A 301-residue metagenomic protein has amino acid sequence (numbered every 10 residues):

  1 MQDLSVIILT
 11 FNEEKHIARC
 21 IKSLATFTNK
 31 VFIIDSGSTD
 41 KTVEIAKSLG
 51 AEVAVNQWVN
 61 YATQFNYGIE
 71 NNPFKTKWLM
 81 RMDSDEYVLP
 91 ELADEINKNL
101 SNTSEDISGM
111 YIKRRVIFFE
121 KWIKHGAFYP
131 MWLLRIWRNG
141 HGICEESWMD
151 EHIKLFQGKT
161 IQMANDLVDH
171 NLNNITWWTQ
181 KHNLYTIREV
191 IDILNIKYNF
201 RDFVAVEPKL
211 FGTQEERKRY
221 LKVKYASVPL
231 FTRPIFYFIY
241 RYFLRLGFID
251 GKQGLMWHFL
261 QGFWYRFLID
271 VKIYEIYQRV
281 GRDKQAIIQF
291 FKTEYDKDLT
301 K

Functional and structural regions predicted by a protein language model:
D3-S5: Cell-envelope/extracellular polymer assembly enzymes that use nucleotide-activated donors
I7-K30: Short, well-formed alpha-helical segments that are part of the catalytic scaffolds of diverse glycosyltransferases
A18, D40-L49, E91-L92: Acidic helix N-cap motif at the loop->helix transition within catalytic regions of sugar-transfer enzymes
S23, D35-E44, W58, D83: A conserved acidic beta->alpha catalytic loop
N29, V43-N71, K75-K77: Conserved donor nucleotide-binding strand/loop of the catalytic core
A62-I69, M80-M82, L89-Y277, T300: Catalytic-site signature of metal-activated, phosphate-bearing donor transferases, centered on the GT-A/GT-A-like
R279-K301: Alpha-helical transmembrane segments and their immediate juxtamembrane flanks in integral membrane proteins
